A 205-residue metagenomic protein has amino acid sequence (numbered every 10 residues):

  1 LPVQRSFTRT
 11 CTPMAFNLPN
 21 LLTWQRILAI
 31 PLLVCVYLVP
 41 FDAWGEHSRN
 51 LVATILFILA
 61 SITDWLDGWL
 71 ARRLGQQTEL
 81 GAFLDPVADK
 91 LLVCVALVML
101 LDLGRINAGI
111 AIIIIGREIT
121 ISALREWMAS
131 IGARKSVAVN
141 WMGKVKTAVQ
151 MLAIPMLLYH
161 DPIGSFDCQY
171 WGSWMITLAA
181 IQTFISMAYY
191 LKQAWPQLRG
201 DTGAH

Functional and structural regions predicted by a protein language model:
Q4-H205: Alpha-helical transmembrane bundles and membrane-interface segments of multipass inner-membrane proteins
